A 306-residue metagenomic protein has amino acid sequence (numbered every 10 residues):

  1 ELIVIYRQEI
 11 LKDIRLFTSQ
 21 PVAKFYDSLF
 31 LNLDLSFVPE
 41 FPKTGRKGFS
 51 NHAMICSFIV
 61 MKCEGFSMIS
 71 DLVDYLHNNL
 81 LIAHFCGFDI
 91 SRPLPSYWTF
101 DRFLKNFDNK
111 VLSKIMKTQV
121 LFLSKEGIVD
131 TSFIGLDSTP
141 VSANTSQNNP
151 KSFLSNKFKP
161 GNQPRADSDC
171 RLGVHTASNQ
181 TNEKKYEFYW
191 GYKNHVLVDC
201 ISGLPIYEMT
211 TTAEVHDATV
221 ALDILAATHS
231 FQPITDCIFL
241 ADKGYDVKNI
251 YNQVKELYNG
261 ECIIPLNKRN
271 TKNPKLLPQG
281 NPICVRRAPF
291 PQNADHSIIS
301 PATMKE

Functional and structural regions predicted by a protein language model:
E1-L33: Charged, often Cys/His-bearing segments associated with DNA-binding zinc-finger transcription factors
N32-R46: Short, Lys/Arg-enriched N-terminal segment that forms or immediately precedes the first helix of a structured domain
P39-F41, A53, F58, Y207: Glycine- and acidic
R46-K47, E183: Outer-membrane beta-barrel domain signature
K47-I115, L225: Short, positively charged, Gly/Tyr-enriched micro-motifs that form contact patches at catalytic or ligand/partner
N79, V141, K272-N273: Short secondary-structure boundary/hinge segments and terminal tails
Y97-N259, I263-N267: Polybasic low-complexity intrinsically disordered regions
N249-E306: Helix-centered, glycine/charged polyanion-binding patches within enzymatic domains that contact phosphate-containing
